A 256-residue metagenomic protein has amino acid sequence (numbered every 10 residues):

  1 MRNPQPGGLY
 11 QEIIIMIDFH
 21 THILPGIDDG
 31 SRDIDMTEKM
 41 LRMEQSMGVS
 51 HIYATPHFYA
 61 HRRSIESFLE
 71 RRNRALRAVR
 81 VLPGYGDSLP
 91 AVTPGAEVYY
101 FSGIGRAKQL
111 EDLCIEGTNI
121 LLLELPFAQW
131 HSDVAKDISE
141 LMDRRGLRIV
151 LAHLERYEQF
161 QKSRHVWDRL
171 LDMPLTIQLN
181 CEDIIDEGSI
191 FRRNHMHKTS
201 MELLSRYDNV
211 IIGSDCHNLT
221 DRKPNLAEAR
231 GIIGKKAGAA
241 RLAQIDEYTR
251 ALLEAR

Functional and structural regions predicted by a protein language model:
P4-Q5, L226-R256: Mid-to-C-terminal alpha-helical segments outside catalytic/metal-binding sites
P6-S88: An N-terminally biased module of ancient metal coordination in phosphate/nucleic-acid-related enzymes
I17-F19, I52-T55, T93-A96, V150-A152 (+2 more regions): Active-site neighborhood of phospho(di)ester-bond hydrolases with catalytic His/Asp-centered motifs
Q45, D143, L204-S205: Non-catalytic positions within long, well-ordered alpha-helices that form the structural scaffold/packing of enzyme
Y59-R62, Y99-F101, R156-F160, I184-E187 (+1 more regions): Active-site environment of divalent metal-dependent phosphoester hydrolases
R63-Q178: Extended substrate/RNA-proximal surfaces in nucleic-acid metabolism proteins
P174-G188: His/Asp/Glu-enriched short active-site or ligand-binding loop at hydrolase and phosphoryl-transfer sites
D208-P224: Short acidic/histidine-rich active-site segments
